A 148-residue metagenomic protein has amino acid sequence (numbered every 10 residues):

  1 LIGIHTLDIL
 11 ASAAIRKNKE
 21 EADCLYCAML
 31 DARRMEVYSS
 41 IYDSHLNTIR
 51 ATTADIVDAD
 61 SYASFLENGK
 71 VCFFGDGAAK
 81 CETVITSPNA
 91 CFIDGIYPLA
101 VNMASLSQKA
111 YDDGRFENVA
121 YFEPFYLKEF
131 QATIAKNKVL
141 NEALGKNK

Functional and structural regions predicted by a protein language model:
I2-P98, Y126, Q131: Surface "functional belts" at beta-alpha junctions
I93-K148: Acyltransferase
